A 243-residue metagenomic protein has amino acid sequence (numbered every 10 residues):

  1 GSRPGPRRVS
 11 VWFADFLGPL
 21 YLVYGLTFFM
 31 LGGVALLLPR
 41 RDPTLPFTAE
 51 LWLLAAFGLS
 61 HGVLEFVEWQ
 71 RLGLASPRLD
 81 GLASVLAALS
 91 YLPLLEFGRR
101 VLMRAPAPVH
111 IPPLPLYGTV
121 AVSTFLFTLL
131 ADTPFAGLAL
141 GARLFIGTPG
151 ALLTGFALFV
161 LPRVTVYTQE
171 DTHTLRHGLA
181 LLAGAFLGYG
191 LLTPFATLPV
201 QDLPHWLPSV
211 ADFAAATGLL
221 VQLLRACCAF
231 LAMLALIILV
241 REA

Functional and structural regions predicted by a protein language model:
S2-P4: Extreme N-terminal basic, low-complexity initiation segments that serve as generic localization/processing leaders
R8-M30: Hydrophobic transmembrane alpha-helical segments in integral membrane proteins
F28-T44, V63-E242: Juxtamembrane segments at transmembrane-helix boundaries in multi-pass signal-transduction membrane proteins
A49-L53: Conserved amphipathic alpha-helical "coupling/scaffold" segments that transmit conformational changes between domains
